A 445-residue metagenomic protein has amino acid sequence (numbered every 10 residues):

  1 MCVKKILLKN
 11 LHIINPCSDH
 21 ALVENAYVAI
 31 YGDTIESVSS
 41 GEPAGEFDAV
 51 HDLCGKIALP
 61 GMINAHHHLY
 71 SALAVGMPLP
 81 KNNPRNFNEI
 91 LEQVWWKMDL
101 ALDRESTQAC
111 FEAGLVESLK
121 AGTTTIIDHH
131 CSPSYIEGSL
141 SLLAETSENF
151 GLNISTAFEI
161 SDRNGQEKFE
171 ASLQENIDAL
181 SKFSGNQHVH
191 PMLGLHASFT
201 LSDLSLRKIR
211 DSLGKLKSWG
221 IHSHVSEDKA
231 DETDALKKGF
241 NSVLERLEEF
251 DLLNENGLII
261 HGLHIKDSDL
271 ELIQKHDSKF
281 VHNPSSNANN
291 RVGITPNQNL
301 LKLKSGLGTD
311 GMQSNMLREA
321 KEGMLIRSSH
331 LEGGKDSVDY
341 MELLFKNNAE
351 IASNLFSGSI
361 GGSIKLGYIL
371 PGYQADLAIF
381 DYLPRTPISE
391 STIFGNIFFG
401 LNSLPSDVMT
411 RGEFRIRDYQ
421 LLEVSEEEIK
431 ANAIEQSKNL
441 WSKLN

Functional and structural regions predicted by a protein language model:
M1-G45, K56-A58: N-terminal metal-binding scaffold of metallo-dependent hydrolase/deaminase domains
C2-N10, A44-E89, E105, E112 (+1 more regions): Replace "His-x-His-based motif
P60-A72, H130, G220-K229: Histidine-centered catalytic micro-motifs
L73-T107, N164-G165, S212, E227-N254 (+2 more regions): Active-site gating loops and adjacent loop-to-helix segments of metal-dependent hydrolytic enzymes
M77-H129, S134-L152, Q174-G185, I434-S442: Alpha-helical scaffold segments that flank or form the walls of functional sites
Y135-L263: Metal-coordinating catalytic core of metallo-dependent amide/deamination hydrolases
E249-N256, P296-L383, G400-N402: His/Asp/Glu-enriched, well-ordered alpha-helical/loop segment that forms or immediately abuts the divalent-metal
Q374-K430: C-terminal cap of metal-dependent C-N hydrolases
